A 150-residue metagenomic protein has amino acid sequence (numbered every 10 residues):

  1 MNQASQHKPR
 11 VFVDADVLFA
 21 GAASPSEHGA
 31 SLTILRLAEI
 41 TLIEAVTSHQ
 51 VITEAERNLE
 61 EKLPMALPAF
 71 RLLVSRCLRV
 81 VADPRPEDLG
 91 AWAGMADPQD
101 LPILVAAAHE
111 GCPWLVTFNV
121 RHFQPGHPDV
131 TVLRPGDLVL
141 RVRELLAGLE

Functional and structural regions predicted by a protein language model:
M1-A45: Short, well-structured N-terminal submotif of metal-dependent ribonuclease cores
R10, E44, L115, V130-T131: A residue-level structural signature of the nucleotidyltransferase/glycosyltransferase Rossmann-like core
V13-A15, S48, N119, R134: A secondary-structure boundary/capping signal
V17-L18, V51, I103, R121-H122: Alpha-helix capping/helix-boundary segments
A22-A23, L59, H127: Short, flexible helix/strand-to-coil boundary loops that buttress conserved ligand/catalytic motifs in alpha/beta
R36-A91: PIN-domain endoribonuclease scaffold, especially VapC-family toxins
L78-L115, V120-R121, L149: Active-site neighborhoods of divalent-metal-dependent phosphate/nucleic-acid chemistry enzymes
L101, P113-W114, V120-E150: Acidic, PIN/NYN-like endoribonuclease modules and their adjacent C-terminal/linker elements
